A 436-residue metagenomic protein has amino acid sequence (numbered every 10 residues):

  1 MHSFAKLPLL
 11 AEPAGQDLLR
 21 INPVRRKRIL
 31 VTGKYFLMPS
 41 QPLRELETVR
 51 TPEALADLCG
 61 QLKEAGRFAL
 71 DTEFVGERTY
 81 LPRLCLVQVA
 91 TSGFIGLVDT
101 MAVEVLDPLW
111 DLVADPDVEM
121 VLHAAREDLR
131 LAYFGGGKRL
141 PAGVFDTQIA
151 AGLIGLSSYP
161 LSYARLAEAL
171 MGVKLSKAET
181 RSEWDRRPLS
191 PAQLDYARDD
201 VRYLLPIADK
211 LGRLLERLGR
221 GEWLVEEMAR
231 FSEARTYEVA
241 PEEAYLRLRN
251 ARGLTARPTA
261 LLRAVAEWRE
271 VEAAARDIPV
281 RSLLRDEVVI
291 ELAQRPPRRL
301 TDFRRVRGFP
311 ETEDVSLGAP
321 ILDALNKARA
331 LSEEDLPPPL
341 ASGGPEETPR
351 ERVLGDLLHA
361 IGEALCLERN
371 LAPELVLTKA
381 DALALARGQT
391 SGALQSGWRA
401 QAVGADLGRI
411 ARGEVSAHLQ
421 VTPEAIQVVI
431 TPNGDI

Functional and structural regions predicted by a protein language model:
M1-L37: N-terminal amphipathic/basic-hydrophobic helices that include classical n-h-c signal peptides and signal-anchor
L18-L19, K177, S391: Intrinsically disordered, low-complexity regions enriched in Ser/Pro/Gly/Gln/His and often acidic
T32, D146-Q148, L161-Y163, A251 (+2 more regions): Secondary-structure junction/capping motif
F36-L46: Short glycine- and acidic-rich boundary segments immediately preceding or forming the N-terminal edge of structured
L37, P108, A142-F145, R269 (+1 more regions): A short alpha-helix capping/helix-coil boundary motif
L43-R44, A65-A69, C85-Q88, E119-A125 (+8 more regions): Short, mixed-charge, low-aromatic patches
E47-L70, V75-L214: Conserved DEDDh/DEDDy metal-dependent 3′-5′ exonuclease domain
P191, V201, I207, L211-I436: Accessory DNA-binding and partner-docking regions appended to nucleic-acid-acting proteins, especially the terminal
